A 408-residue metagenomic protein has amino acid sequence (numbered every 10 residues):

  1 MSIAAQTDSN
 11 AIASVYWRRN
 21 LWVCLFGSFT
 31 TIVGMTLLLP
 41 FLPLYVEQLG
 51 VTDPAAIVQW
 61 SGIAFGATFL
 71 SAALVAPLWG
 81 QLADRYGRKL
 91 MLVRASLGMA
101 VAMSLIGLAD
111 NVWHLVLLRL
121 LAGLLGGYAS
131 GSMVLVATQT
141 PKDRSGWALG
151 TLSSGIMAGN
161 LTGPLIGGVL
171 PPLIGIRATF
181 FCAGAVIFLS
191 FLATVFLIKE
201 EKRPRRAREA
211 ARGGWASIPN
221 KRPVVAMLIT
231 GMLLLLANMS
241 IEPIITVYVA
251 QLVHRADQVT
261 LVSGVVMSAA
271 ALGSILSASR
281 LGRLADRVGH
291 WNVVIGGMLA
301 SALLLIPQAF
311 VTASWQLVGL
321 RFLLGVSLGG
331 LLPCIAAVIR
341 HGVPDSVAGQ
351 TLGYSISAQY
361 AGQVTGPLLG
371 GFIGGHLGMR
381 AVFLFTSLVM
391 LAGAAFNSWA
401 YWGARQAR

Functional and structural regions predicted by a protein language model:
S2-W17, K199-L228: Juxtamembrane intracellular "pre-TM" segments in multi-pass secondary transporters
Y16-L44, Q48, K221-I241, F322: Pair of pore-lining "gating" transmembrane helices in MFS-fold secondary transporters
F41-V58, I244-L261: Short amphipathic helix-loop junctions that connect adjacent transmembrane helices in Major Facilitator Superfamily/SLC
I63-W79, S268-R280: Central cavity-lining transmembrane alpha-helices of secondary-active solute carriers, predominantly the Major
A73-D110, A285-W291: Conserved MFS/SLC helix-loop-helix module at the cytosolic interface between two early adjacent transmembrane helices
A102, W113-L121, L304, W315-L323: Paired small-residue
L118-M157, A337-V338: Cytoplasmic helix-loop-helix junction between adjacent transmembrane helices in 12-TM secondary transporters
T179-V195, F383-W399: Symmetry-related core transmembrane helices of the 12-TM Major Facilitator Superfamily/SLC fold
